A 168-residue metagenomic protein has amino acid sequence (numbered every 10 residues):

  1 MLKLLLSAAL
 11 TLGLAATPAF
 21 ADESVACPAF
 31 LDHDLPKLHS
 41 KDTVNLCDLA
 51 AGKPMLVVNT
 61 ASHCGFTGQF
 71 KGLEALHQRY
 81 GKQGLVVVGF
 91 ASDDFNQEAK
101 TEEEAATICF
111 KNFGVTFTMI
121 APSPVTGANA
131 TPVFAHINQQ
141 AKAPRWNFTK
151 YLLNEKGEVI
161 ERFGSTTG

Functional and structural regions predicted by a protein language model:
K3-A15: Bacterial N-terminal signal peptides
P18-H33, A50: N-proximal helix/coil linker or "cap" segments that precede and/or mark the start of modular domains
A26-T43, F66, A128: Rossmann-fold NAD(P)H-dependent dehydrogenase/reductase core
H33-P54, A75-Y80: A short beta-strand-turn-helix
A51-M55, G81-V86, F113-T118, N147-F148 (+1 more regions): Loop/turn elements at helix/coil->beta-strand transitions in domains of secreted/extracellular proteins
N59-H63: Amphipathic alpha-helical repeat scaffolds
F66-A130: Structural microenvironment flanking redox-active thiols in thiol-disulfide oxidoreductases
F113-V115, P124-G168: Thiol/disulfide oxidoreductase modules built on the thioredoxin-like
